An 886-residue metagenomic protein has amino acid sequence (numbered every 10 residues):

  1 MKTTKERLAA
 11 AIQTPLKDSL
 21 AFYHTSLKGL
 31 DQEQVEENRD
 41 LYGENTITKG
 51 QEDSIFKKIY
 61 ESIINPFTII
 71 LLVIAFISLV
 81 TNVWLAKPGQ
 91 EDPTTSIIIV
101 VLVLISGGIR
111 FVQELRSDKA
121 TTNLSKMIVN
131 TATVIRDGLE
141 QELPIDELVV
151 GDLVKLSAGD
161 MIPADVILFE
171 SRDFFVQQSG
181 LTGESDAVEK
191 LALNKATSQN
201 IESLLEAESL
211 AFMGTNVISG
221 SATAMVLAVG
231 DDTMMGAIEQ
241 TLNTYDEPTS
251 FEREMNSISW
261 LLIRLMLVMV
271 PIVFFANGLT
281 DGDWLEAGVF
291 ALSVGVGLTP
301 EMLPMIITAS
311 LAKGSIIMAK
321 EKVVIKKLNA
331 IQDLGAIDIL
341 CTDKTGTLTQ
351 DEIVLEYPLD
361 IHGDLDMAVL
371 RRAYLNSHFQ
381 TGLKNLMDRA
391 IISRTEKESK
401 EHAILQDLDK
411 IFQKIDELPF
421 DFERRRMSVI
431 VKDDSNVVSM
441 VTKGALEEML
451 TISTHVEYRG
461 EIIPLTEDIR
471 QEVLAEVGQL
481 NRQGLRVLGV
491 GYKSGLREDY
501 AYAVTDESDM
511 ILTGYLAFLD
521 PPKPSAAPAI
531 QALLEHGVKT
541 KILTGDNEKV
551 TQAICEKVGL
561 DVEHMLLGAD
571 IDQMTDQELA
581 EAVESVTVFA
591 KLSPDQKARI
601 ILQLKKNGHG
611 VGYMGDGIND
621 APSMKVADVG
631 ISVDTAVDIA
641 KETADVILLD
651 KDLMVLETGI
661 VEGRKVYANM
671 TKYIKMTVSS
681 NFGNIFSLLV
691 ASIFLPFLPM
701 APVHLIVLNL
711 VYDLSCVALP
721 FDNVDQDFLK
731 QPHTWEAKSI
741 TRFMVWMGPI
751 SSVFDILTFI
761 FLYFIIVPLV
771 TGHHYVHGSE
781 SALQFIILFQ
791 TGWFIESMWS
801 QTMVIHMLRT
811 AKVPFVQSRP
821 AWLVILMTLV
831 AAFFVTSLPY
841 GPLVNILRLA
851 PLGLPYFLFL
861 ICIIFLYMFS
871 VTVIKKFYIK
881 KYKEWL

Functional and structural regions predicted by a protein language model:
M1-E140, D146-V149, V154-I162, I167-E247 (+3 more regions): Non-lumenal N-terminal regulatory segments of integral membrane proteins
E44-F76, D118, E140, I201-L210 (+8 more regions): Soluble-to-membrane junctions at the N-terminal ends of transmembrane alpha-helices in multi-pass ion-transporting
I64-W84, V100-R110, V129-N130, W260-G278 (+8 more regions): Alpha-helical transmembrane segments of multi-pass membrane proteins, especially the membrane-embedded transport
V73-I98, L261-T299, A312-K322, E498-A501 (+4 more regions): Helix-interface capping motifs at the ends of transmembrane segments in multi-pass membrane proteins
T95-V129, R136, D246-I339, L516 (+3 more regions): Hydrophobic alpha-helical transmembrane segments
L210-I218, D333-I511, F518, Q531 (+5 more regions): Cytosolic catalytic regions of ATP/NTP-dependent phosphoryl-transfer enzymes
V273, N277, P304, L311-K313 (+3 more regions): Membrane-embedded transport module
A527-A529, E535, N547-V558, D595-Q603 (+2 more regions): Acidic, divalent-metal-coordinating active-site segment for phosphoryl/phosphodiester hydrolysis, typified by short
